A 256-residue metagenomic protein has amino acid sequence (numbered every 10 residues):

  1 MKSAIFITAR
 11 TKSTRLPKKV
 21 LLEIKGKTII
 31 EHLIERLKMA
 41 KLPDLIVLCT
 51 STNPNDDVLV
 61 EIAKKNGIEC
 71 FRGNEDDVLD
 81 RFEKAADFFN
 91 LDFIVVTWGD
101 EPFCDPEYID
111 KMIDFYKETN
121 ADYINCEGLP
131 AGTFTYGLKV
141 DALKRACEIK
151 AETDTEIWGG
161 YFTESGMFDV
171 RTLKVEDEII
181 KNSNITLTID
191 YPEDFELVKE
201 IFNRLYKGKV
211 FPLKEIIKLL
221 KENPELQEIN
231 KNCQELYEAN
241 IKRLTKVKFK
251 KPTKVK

Functional and structural regions predicted by a protein language model:
M1-L16: N-terminal nucleotide-binding beta1-loop-alpha1 segment
L16-M39: Short, well-formed alpha-helical segments that are part of the catalytic scaffolds of diverse glycosyltransferases
E31-D92: Conserved N-terminal catalytic core of the sugar/cofactor nucleotidyltransferase
K84, D105-L129: Conserved donor-nucleotide/metal-binding helix-loop-beta segment in metal-dependent transferases, i.e., the alpha-helix
L91-E101: Short beta-strand-to-loop acidic/aromatic patch adjacent to the donor-nucleotide binding site
Y123-D141: Short beta-strand-to-loop element that shapes/binds the nucleotide-sugar donor at the catalytic cleft/hinge
T133, D141-G166, T172: Anionic-ligand binding region
Y161-K256: Conserved alpha/beta core of the MobA/IspD/sugar-nucleotide pyrophosphorylase nucleotidyltransferase superfamily
